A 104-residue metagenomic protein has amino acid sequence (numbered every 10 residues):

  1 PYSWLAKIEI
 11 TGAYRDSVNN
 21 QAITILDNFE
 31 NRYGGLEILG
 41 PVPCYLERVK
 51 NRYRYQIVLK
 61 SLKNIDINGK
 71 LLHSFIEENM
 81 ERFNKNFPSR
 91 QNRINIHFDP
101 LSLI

Functional and structural regions predicted by a protein language model:
P1-I104: Accessory helical-bundle/CTD segments and flexible terminal tails appended to RecA-like ATPase motors
